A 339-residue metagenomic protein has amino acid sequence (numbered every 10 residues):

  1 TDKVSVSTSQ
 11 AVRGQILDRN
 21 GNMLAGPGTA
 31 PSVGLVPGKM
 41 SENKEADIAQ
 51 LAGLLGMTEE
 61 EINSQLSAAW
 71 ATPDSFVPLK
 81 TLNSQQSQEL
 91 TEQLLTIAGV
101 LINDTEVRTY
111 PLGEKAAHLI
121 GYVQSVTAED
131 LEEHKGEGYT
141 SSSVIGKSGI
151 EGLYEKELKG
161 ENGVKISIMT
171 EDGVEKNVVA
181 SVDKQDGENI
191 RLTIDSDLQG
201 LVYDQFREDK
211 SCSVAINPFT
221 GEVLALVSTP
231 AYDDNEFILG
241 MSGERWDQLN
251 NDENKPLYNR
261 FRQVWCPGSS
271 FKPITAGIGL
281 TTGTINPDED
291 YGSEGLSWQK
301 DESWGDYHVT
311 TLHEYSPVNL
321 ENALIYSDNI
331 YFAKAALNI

Functional and structural regions predicted by a protein language model:
T1-M241: Periplasmic/cell-envelope proteins involved in peptidoglycan metabolism and beta-lactam response
K3-V6, M40, A69, S181-T220 (+2 more regions): Active-site loop and adjoining helix of the penicillin-binding protein/serine DD-peptidase-beta-lactamase fold
